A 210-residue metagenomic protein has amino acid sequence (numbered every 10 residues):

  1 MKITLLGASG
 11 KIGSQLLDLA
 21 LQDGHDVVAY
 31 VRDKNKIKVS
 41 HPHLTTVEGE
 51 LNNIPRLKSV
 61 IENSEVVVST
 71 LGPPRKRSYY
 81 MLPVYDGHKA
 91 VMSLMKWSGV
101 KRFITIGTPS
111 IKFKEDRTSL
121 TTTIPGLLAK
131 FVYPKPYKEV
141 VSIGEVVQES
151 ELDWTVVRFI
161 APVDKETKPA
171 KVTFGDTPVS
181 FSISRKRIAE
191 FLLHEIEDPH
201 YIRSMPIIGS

Functional and structural regions predicted by a protein language model:
I3-D23: N-terminal Rossmann NAD(P)H-binding glycine-rich loop of SDR-like oxidoreductase domains
T4, N35-A90, L94-W97, I196-H200: NAD(P)H-binding glycine-rich loop region in Rossmannoid oxidoreductase-like domains and their noncatalytic homologs
T4, V28, T155: Conserved beta-strand positions in the Rossmann-like core of class I SAM-dependent methyltransferases
D26, K34, K89-K135, I143 (+1 more regions): Conserved Rossmann-fold NAD(P)-dependent oxidoreductase catalytic core, especially the SDR/UDP-sugar
K76, P109-E115, P162-K165: Conserved catalytic-site region of short-chain dehydrogenase/reductase
E139, V157, I183-L193, S204: Substrate-positioning beta->alpha
G144-K165: Conserved beta-loop-beta element that borders a ligand/cofactor-binding pocket
E166-A170, E195-S204: Glycine/proline-rich active-site loop of Rossmann-fold NAD(P)-dependent oxidoreductases
